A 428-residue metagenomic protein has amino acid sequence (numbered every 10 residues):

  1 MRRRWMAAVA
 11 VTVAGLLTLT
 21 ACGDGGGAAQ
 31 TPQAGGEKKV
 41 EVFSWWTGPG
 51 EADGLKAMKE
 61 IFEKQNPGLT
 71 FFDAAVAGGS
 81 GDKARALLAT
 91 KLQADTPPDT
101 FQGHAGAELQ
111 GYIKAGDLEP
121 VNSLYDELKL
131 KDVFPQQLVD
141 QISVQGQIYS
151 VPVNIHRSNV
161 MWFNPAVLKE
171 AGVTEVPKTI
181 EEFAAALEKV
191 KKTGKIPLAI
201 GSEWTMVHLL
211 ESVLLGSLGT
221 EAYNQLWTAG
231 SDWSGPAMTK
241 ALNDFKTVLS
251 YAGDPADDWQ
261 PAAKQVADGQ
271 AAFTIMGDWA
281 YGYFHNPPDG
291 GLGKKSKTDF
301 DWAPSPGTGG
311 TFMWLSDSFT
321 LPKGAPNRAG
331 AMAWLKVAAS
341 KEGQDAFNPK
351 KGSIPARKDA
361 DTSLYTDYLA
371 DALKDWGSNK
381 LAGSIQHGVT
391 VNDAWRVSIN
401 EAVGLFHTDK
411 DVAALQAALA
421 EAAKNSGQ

Functional and structural regions predicted by a protein language model:
R4-G15, C22-Q110, A346, A414 (+1 more regions): Conserved N-terminal structural module of periplasmic/extracytoplasmic solute-binding proteins
W45, N243-N327: Extracytoplasmic/periplasmic substrate-binding proteins
H104-S158, K297-D301: Hinge/lid segment of periplasmic solute-binding proteins
P120, W279-G282, N286-D289, D317-D393: Mature extracytoplasmic/periplasmic domains
N122-F134, S217-K240, N286-F312, T362-S363: Short, solvent-exposed loop/beta-turn-alpha elements that line the ligand-binding surface or hinge of extracytoplasmic
V144-V153, N159, A184-G230, A271: Extracytoplasmic/periplasmic solute-binding protein
K169, D375-Q428: Conserved C-terminal helix/tail region of periplasmic/extracytoplasmic solute-binding proteins
L187, W227-A256: Glycine-centered hinge/linker elements that transmit conformational signals in sensory and ligand-binding systems
